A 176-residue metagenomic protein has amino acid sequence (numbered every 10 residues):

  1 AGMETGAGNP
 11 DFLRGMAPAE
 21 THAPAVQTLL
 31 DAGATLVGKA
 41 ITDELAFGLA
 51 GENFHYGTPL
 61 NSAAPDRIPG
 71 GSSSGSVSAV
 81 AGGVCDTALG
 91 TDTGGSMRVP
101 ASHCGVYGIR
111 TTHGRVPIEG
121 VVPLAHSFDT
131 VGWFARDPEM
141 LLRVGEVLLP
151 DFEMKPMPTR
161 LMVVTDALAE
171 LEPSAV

Functional and structural regions predicted by a protein language model:
A1-C85: Gly/Ser-rich catalytic/binding loops embedded in alpha/beta enzyme cores
V80-A81, C85-D166, E170-E172: Fold-level recognition of mixed alpha/beta catalytic cores in primary-metabolism enzymes, strongest
